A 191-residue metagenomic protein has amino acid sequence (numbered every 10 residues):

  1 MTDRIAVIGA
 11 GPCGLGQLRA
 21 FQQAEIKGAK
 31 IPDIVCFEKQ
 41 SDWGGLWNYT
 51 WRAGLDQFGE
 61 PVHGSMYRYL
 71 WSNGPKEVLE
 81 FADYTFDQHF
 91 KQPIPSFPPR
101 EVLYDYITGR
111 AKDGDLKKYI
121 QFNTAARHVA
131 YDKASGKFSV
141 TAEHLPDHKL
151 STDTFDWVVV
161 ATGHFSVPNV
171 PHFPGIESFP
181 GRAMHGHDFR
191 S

Functional and structural regions predicted by a protein language model:
D3-V35: N-terminal Rossmann-like FAD-binding beta1-loop-alpha1 element of flavoenzymes
V7-I8, A126, T152-F165: Short hydrophobic core segments
K39-G109: Glycine-rich active-site loop/strand segments that organize a redox cofactor
G45-W51, K133, T141, P171-F173: Short aromatic-enriched loop/helix-cap "lid" or pocket-rim segments at secondary-structure transitions that line
H89, P99, L103, V160-S191: Glycine-rich dinucleotide-binding loop and its adjacent helix/turn
D113-R127, A183: A conserved beta-strand/loop element that lines the FAD pocket in flavoprotein oxidoreductases
F122-F138: A conserved short coil-to-beta-strand element within the FAD-binding core of flavoproteins
N123-R127, L145, D188-R190: Conserved SAM/SAH-binding loop
